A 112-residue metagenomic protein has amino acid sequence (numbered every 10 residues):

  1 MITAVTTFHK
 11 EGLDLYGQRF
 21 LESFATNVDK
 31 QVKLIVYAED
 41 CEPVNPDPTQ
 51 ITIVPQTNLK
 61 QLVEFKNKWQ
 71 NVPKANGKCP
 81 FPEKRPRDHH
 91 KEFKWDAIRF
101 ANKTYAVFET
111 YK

Functional and structural regions predicted by a protein language model:
M1-H89, N102: N-terminal anchoring/stem segment of glycosyltransferases
W95-A97: Extracytoplasmic beta-rich repeat domains
R99-K112: GT-A fold catalytic core of metal-dependent nucleotide-sugar glycosyltransferases, centered on the diacidic
